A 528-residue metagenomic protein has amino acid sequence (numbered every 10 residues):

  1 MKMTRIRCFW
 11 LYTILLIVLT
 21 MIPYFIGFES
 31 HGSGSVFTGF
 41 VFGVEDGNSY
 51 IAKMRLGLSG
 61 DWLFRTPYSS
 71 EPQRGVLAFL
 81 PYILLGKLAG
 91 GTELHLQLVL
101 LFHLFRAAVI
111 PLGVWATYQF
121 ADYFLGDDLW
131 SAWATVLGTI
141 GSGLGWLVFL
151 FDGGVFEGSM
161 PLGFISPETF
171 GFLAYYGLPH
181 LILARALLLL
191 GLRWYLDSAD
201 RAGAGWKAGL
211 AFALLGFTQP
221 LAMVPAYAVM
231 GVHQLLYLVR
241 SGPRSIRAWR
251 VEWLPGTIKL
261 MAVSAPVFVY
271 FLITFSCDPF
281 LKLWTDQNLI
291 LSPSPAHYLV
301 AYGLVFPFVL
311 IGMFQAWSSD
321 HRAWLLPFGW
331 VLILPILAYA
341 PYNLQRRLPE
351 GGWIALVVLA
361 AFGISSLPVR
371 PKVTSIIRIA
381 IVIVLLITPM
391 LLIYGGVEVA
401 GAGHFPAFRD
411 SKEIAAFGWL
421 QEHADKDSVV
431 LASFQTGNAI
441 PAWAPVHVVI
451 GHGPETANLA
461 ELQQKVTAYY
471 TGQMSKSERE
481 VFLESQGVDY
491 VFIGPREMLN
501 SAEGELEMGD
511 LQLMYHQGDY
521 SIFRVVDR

Functional and structural regions predicted by a protein language model:
M1-R5, L196-K207, V232-P255, G312-A323 (+1 more regions): Membrane-interface junctions at the ends of membrane-embedded or membrane-associated helices
T20-L189, R193, G216-V224, P406-A407 (+1 more regions): Active-site lumenal/periplasmic loops and adjacent helix-entry segments of GT-C-fold, multi-pass membrane
D46, A211, L215-H321, Y342-N343: Transmembrane catalytic cores of multi-pass membrane glycosyltransferases and polysaccharide-assembly enzymes
G47-N48, A380, L385-R528: Extracytoplasmic
I110, V224, L344-K372: Hydrophobic/aromatic-rich transmembrane helices and adjacent perimembrane loops
I165-S166, R185, L189-L190, W194-A213 (+1 more regions): Short hydrophobic alpha-helices at membrane interfaces in multi-pass membrane enzymes
L173, L192-W194, A204-A222, G231 (+1 more regions): Membrane-interface alpha helices of multi-pass inner-membrane proteins
T257-A265, S366-G395: Signature aromatic-anchored transmembrane alpha helix within multi-pass, membrane-resident enzymes that catalyze glycan
